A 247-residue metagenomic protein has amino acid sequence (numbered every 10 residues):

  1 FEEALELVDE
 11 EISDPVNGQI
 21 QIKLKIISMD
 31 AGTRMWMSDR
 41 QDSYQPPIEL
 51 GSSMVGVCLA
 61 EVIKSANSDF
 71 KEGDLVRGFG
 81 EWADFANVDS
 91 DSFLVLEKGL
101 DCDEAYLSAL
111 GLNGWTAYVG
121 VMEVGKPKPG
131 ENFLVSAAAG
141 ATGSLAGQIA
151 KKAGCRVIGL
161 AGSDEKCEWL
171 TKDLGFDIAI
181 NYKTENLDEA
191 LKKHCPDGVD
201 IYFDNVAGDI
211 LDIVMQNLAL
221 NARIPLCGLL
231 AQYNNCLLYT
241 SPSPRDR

Functional and structural regions predicted by a protein language model:
D9-M29, R40-W82: Glycine-rich beta-strand-centered segment in the early N-terminal region that forms part of a ligand/cofactor-binding
M54-E61, E72-A137: NAD(P)H dinucleotide-binding glycine-rich loop of Rossmann-like/cofactor-binding domains, especially the beta1-alpha1
L107-E185: Mid-domain Rossmann-like dinucleotide-binding core that forms the NAD(H)/NADP(H) cofactor-binding site
L187-P196: Short amphipathic alpha-helix with an adjacent loop that forms part of the alpha/beta core around
L218-A219: Helix-to-beta-strand junctions that scaffold the AdoMet/dcAdoMet cofactor pocket in Class I SAM-dependent enzymes
A222: Glycine-centered, small-residue-biased loops immediately flanking beta-strands in adenine/cofactor-binding cores
N234-L238: Rossmann-fold NAD(P)-binding glycine/threonine-rich loop
Y239-D246: Conserved small/polar residues in nucleotide/adenosyl-binding loops
